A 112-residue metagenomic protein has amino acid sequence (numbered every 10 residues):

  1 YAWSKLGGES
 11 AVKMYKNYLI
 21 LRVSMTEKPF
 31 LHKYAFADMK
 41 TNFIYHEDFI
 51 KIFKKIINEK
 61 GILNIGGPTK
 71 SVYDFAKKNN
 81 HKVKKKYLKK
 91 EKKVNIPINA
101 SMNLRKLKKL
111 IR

Functional and structural regions predicted by a protein language model:
Y1-L6, M39-I44, K70: Short-chain dehydrogenase/reductase
Y1-S24: Active-site Tyr-X1-5-Lys
L6-E9, Y73, S101: Short, surface-exposed alpha-helical segments at coil->helix boundaries
I20, F43, T69, S101-M102: Short aromatic/basic micro-patch
I20-N58: Substrate-positioning beta->alpha
E47-I50, Y73, R105: Residues in well-ordered alpha-helical elements
I52-N99: Mid/C-terminal beta-alpha module of Rossmann-like enzyme folds, strongest in SDR-family dehydrogenases/epimerases
M102-R112: Amphipathic terminal alpha-helices
